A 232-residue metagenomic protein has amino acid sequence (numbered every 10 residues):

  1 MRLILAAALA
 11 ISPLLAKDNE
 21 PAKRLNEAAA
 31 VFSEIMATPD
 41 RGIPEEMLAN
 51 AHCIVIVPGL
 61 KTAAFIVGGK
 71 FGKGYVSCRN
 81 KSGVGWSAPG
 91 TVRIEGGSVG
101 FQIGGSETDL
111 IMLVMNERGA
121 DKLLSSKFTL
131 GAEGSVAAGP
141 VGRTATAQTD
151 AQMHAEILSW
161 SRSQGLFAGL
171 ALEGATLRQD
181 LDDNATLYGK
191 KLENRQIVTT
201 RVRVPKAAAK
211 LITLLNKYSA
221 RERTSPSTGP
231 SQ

Functional and structural regions predicted by a protein language model:
M1-A7: Sec-dependent signal peptide recognition, specifically the positively charged N-region followed immediately by
S12-A16: Sec/Tat signal peptide C-region and signal peptidase I cleavage site
K17-Q232: Small-residue-enriched, tightly packed secondary-structure blocks
